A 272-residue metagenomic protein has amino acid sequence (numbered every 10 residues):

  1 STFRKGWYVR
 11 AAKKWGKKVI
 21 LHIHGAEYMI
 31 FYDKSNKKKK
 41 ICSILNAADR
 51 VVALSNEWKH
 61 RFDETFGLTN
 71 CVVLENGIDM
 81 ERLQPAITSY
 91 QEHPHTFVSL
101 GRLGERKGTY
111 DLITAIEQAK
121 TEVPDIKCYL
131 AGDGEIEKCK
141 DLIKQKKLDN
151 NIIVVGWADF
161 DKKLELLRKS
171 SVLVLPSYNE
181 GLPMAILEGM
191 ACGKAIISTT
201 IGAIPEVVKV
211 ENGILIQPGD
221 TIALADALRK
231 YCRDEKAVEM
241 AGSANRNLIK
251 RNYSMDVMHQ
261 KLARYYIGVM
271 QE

Functional and structural regions predicted by a protein language model:
E57, G77: Carbohydrate-associated surface elements
S89-I116, K120, Y129-A131: Conserved donor-binding/catalytic core segment of Leloir-type glycosyltransferases
K140-A158: Nucleotide-activated donor-binding/catalytic signature segment of Leloir-type glycosyltransferases, i.e., the conserved
W157-A158, E165-S170: Short alpha-helical donor nucleotide-sugar binding micro-motif in glycosyltransferases
Y178: Aromatic "clamp/platform" in nucleotide-sugar-dependent glycosyltransferases that forms part of the donor/acceptor
L187, I201-L215: Short acidic/histidine- and often glycine-rich active-site loop of Leloir-type glycosyltransferases that engages
A195-S198: Short hydrophobic beta-strand element within catalytic cores of glycosyltransferases and related nucleotide-activated
V210, I214-T221, K230-E235: Conserved acidic donor-binding segment of nucleotide-sugar-dependent glycosyltransferases
